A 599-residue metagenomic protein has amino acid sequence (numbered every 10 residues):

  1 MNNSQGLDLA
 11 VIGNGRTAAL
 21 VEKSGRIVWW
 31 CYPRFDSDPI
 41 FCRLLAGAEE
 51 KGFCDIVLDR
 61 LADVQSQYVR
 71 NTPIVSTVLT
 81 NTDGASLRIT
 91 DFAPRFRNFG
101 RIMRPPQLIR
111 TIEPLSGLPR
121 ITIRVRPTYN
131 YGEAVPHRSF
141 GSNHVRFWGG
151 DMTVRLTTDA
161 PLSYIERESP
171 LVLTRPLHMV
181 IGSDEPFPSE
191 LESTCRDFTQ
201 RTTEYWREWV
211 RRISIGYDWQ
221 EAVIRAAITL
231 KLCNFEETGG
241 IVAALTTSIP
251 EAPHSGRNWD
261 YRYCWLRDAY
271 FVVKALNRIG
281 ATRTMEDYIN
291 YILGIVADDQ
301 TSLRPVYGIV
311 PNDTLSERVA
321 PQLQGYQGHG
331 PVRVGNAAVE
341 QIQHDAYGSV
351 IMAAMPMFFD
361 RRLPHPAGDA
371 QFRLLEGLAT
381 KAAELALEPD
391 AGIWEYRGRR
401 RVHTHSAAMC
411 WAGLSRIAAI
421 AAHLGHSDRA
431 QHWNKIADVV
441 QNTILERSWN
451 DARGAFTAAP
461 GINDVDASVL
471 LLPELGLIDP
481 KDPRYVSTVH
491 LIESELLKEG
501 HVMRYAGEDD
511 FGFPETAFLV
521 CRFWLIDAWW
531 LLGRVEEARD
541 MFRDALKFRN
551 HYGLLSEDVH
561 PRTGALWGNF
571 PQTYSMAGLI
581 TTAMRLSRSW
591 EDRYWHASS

Functional and structural regions predicted by a protein language model:
M1-S599: Acidic, mature catalytic/reactive cores of soluble proteins
